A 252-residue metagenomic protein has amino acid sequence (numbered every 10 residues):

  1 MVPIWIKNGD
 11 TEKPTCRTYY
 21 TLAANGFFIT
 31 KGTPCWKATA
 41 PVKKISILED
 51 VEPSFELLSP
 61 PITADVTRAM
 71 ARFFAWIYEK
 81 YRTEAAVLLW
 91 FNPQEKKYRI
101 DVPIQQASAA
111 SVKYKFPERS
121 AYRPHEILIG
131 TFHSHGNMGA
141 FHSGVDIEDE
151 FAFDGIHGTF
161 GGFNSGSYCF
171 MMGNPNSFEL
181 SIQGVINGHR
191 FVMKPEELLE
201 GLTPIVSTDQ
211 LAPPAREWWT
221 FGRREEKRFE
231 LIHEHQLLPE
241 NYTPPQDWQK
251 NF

Functional and structural regions predicted by a protein language model:
M1-G130, N137-F252: Conserved beta-strand-loop surface patch within small alpha/beta domains used for substrate/adaptor or ligand engagement
